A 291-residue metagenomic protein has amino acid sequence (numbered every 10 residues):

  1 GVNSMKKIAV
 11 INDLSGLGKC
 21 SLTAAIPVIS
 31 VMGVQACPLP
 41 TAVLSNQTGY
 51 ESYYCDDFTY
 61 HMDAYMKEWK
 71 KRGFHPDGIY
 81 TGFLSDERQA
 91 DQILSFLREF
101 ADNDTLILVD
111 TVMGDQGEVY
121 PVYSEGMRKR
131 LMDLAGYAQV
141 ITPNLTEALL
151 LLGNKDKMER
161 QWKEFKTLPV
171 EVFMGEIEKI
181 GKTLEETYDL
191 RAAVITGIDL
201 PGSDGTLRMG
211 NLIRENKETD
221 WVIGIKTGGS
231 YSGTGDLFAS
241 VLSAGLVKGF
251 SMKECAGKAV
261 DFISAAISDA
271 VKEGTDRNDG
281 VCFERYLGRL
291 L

Functional and structural regions predicted by a protein language model:
G1-S4: Short, Lys/Arg-enriched N-terminal segments with co-localized hydrophobic residues within the first ~10-30 amino acids
K6-V109, M113-P121, E284-L290: Conserved N-terminal subdomain of the carbohydrate kinase-like
G16, T219-G233: Short pre-catalytic strand/loop immediately N-terminal to key active-site residues, enriched for Gly-Thr
P121-T219: Conserved phosphate/ATP/ADP-binding segment of small-molecule kinases
T219-D220, G245-A259: Phosphate-handling active-site elements
S230-M252: Short, small-residue alpha-helix embedded
K253-L291: Charged C-terminal helix
